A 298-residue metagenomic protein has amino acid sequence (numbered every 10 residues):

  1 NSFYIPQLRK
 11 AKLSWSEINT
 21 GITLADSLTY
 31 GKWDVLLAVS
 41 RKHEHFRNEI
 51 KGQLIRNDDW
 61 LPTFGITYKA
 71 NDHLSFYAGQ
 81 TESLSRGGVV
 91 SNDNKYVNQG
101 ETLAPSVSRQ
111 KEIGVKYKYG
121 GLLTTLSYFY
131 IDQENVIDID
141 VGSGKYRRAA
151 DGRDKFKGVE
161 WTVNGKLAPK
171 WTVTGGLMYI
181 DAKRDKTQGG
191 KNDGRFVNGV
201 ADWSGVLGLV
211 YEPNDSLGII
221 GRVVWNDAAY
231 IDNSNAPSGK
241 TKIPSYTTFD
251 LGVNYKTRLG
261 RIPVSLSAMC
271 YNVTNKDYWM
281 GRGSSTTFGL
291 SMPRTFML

Functional and structural regions predicted by a protein language model:
N1-N71, S85-G87, N98, G189: Signature of Gram-negative outer-membrane beta-barrel scaffolds
I22-L24, P62-F64, E101, I113 (+7 more regions): Membrane-embedded beta-strands of outer-membrane beta-barrel proteins, especially the hydrophobic/small aromatic
D26-Y30, D58, I66-K69, P105 (+7 more regions): Residue-level signature of outer-membrane beta-barrel architecture
K32, Y130, A149-N235, T274: Gram-negative outer-membrane beta-barrel transporters
K32-V35, D72-F76, G121-T124, K170-V173 (+2 more regions): Repeated loop/turn-to-beta-strand initiation elements of outer-membrane beta-barrel proteins
L37-V39, F64, A78, I113 (+6 more regions): Membrane-embedded beta-strand positions of outer-membrane beta-barrel proteins
Y68-E112, Y117, L123-D151, K186-G189 (+2 more regions): Surface-exposed extracellular loop regions of Gram-negative outer-membrane beta-barrel proteins, predominantly
L290-L298: Outer-membrane beta-barrel "beta-signal"
